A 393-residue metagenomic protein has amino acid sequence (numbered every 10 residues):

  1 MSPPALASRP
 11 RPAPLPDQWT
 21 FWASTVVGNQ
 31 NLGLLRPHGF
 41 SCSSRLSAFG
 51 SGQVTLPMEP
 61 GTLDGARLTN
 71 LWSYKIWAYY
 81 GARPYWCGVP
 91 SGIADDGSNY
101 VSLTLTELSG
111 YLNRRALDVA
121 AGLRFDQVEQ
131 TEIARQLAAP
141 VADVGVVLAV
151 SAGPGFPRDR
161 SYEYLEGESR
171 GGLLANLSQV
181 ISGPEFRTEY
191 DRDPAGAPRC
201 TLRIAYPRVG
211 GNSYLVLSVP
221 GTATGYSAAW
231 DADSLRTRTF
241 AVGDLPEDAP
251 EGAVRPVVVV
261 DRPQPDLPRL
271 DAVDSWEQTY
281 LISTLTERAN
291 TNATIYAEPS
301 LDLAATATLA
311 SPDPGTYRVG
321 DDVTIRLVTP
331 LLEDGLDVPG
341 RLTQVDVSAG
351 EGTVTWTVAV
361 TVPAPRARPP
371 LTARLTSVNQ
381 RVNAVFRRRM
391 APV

Functional and structural regions predicted by a protein language model:
M1-A7, D244-I282, T308-V393: Acidic, low-complexity/disordered segments
M1-L34, R203-G211: Polar/acidic, low-complexity leader/linker segments enriched in S/T/G and N/D
S2, Y85, V89-L112, V150-R236: Short beta-strand-centered interaction patches in the first periplasmic/extracellular domains of large envelope
D17, V26, L32-Y74, Y111-A120 (+2 more regions): Extracellular/virion structural assembly segments
F21, N70-G81, D321-P330: Short conserved beta-strand and strand-loop elements enriched in small hydrophobics with frequent Asp/Gly
C42-T62, N99-G110, L177, A241 (+3 more regions): Oligomerization/assembly interface segments of phage tail-like spikes and tubes
V54, L105, V119-A149, E163-Y190 (+2 more regions): Amphipathic, non-transmembrane alpha-helical segments in extracytoplasmic/periplasmic proteins
T62-G153, P365: Surface-exposed cap/loop segments at beta↔alpha junctions
